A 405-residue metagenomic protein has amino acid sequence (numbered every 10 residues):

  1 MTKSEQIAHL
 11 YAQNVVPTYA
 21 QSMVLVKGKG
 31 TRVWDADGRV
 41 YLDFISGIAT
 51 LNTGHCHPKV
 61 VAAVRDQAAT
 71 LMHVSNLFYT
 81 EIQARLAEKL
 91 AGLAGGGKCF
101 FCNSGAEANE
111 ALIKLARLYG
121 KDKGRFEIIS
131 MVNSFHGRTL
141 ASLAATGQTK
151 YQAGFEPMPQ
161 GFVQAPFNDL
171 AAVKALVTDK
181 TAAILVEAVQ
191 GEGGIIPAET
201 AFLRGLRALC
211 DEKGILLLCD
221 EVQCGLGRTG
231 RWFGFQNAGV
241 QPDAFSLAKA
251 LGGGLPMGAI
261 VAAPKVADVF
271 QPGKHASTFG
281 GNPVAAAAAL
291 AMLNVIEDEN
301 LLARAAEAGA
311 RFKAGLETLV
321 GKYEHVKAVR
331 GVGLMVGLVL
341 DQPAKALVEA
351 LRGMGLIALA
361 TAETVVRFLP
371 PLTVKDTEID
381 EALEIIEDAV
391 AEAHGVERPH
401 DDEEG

Functional and structural regions predicted by a protein language model:
M1-G405: Conserved N-terminal phosphate-binding loop of PLP-dependent enzymes in the Aspartate aminotransferase
